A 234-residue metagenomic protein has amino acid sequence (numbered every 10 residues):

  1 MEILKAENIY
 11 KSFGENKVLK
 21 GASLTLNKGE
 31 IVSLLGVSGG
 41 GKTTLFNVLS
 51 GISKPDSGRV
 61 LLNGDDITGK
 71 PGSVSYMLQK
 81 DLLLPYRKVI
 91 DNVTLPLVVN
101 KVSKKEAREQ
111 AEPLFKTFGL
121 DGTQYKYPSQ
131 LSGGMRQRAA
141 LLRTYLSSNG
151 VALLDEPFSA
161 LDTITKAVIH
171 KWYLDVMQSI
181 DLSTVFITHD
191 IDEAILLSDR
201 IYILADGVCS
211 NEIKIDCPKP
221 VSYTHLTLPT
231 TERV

Functional and structural regions predicted by a protein language model:
L35-V37: The feature captures the beta-strand-to-loop junction immediately N-terminal to the Walker
S50: Helix-to-loop junction immediately C-terminal to a conserved catalytic motif
G58-K70, Q110: Conserved ABC transporter NBD signature motif
I90-V98, R108: Short helical segment in ABC ATPase nucleotide-binding domains corresponding to the A-loop/adjacent helical element
K104, R108, L114-S132: Conserved ABC nucleotide-binding domain
L146-G150: A short, proline-enriched helix->beta-strand linker immediately N-terminal to the Walker B motif in ABC-type P-loop
T224-T230: Conserved small/polar residues in nucleotide/adenosyl-binding loops
